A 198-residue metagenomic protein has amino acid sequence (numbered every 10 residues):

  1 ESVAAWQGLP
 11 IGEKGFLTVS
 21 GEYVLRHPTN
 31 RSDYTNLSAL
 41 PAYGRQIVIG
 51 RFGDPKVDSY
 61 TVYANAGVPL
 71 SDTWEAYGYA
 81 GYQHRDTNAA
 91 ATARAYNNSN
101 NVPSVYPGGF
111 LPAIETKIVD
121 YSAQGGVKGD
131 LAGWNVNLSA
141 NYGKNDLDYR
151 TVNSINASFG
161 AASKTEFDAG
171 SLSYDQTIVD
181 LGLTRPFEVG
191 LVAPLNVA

Functional and structural regions predicted by a protein language model:
E1-Y96, P103-G108, P112-A132, Y142: Transmembrane beta-barrel wall of Gram-negative outer-membrane proteins
G67-D86, L111-A198: Face-selective signature of the C-terminal outer-membrane beta-barrel domain
